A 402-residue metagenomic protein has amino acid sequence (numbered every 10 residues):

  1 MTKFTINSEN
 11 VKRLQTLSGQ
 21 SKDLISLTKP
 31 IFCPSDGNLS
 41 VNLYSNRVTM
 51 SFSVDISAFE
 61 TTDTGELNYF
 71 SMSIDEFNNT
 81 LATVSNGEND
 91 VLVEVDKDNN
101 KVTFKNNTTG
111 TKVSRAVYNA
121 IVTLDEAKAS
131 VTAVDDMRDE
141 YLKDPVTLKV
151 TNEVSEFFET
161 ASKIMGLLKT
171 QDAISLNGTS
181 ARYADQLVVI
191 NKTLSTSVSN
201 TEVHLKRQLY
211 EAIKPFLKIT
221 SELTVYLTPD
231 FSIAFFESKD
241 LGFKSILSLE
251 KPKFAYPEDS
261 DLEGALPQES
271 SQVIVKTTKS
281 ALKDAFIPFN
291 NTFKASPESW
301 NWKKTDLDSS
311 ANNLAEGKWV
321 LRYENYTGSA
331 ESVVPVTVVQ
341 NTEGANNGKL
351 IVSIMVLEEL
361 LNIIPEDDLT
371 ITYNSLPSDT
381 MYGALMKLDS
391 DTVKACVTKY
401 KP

Functional and structural regions predicted by a protein language model:
M1-A120, R138-P252, G264-P402: DNA polymerase processivity clamps
V122-Y141: Long, charge-dense
K253-D259: Flexible hinge/switch segments at interdomain interfaces of large molecular machines
